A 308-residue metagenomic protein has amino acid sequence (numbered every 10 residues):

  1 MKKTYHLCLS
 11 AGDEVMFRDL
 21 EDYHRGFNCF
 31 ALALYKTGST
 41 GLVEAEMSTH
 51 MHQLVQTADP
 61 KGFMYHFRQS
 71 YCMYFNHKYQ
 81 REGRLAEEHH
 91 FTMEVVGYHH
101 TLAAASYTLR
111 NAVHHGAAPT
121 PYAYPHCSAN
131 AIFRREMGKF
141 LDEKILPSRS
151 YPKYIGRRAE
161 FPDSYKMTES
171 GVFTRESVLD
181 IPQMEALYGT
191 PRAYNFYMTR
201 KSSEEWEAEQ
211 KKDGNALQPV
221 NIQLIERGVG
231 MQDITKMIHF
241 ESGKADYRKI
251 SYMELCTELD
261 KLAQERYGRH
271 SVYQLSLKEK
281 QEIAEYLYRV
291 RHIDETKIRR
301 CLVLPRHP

Functional and structural regions predicted by a protein language model:
M1-S48, Q56-P308: Short Pro-Cys-Gly-centered "Cys-loop" motif that presents a nucleophilic cysteine in a tight turn
